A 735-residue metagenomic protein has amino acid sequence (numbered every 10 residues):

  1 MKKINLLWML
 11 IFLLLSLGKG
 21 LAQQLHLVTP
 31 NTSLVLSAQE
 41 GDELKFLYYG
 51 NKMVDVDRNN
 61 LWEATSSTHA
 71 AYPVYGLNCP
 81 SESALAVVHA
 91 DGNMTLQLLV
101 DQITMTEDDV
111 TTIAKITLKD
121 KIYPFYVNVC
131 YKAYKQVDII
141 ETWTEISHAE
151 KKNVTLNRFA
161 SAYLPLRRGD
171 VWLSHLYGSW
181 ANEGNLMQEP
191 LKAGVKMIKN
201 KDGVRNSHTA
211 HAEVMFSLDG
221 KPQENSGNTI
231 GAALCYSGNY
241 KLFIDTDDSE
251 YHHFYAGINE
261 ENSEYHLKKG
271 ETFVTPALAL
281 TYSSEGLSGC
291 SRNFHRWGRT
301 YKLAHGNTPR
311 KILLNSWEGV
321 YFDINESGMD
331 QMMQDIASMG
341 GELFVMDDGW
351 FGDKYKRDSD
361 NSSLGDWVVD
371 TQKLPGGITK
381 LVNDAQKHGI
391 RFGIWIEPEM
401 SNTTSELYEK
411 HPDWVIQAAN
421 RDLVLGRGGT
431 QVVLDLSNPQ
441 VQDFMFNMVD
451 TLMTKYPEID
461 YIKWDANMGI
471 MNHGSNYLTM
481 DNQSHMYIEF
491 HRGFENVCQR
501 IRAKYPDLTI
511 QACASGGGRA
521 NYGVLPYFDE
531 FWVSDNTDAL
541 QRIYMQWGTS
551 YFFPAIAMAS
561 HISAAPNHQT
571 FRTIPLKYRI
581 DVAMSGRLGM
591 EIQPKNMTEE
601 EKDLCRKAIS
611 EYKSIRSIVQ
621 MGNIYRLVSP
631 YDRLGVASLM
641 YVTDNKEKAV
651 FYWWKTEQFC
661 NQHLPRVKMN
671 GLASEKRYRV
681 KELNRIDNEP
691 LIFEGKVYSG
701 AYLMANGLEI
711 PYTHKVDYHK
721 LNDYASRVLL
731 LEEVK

Functional and structural regions predicted by a protein language model:
M1-Q24: Bacterial Sec-dependent N-terminal signal peptides
Q23-L36, D42-D245, E261, R677-F693: Polysaccharide-binding surfaces and accessory modules of carbohydrate-active proteins
N31, L96-V100, Y265-S284, Y724-E732: Short Pro-Gly-centered flexible turn/kink motifs
N31, V214-F216, E224, P630-S674: Carbohydrate-binding surface patches
G76-Q97, E224-G238, T281-L303, G341-D348 (+3 more regions): Glycine-rich, aromatic-flanked loop segments that form ligand/cofactor-binding clefts across common enzyme folds
H305-N447, Y456, D460-Y461: Aromatic-lined carbohydrate-binding/catalytic grooves of carbohydrate-active enzymes
P375-G377, E409-H411, V415-K577, R587 (+2 more regions): Active-site neighborhood of glycoside hydrolase catalytic domains
E657-K735: C-terminal beta-sandwich/jelly-roll accessory domains of carbohydrate-active enzymes
